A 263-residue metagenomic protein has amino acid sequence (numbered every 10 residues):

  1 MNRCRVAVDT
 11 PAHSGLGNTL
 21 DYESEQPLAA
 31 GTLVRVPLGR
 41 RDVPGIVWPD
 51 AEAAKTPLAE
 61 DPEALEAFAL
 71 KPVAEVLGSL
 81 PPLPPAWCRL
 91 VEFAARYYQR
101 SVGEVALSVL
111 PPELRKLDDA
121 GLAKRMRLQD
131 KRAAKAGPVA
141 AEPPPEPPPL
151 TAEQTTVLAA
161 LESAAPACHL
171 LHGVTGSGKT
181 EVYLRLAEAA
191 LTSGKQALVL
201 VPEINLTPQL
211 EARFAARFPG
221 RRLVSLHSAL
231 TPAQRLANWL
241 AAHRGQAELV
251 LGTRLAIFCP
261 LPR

Functional and structural regions predicted by a protein language model:
M1-R263: Accessory, non-ATPase domains that flank or precede helicase/AAA+ motor cores in DNA-metabolism machines
